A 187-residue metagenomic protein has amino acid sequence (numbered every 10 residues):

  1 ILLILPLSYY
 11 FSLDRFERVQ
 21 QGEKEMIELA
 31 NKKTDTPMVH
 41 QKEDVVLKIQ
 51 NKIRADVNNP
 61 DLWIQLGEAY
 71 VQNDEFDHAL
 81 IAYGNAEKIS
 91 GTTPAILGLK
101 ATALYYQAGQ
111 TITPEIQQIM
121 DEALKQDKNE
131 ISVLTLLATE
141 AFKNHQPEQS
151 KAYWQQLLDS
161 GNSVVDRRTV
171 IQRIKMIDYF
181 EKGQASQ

Functional and structural regions predicted by a protein language model:
I1-L47: Long, contiguous interaction/recruitment modules in multidomain scaffold/adaptor proteins
L29-D35, P60, I64-Q126, L136: Alpha-helical adaptor scaffolds
N51-K52, N85-A86, E122-A123, Q156-S160: Canonical positions in the second alpha-helix
V57-N58, G91, K128, N162-V165: Short coil turns that delineate tetratricopeptide repeat
D61, A95, S132, D166-T169: Start-of-helix register in tetratricopeptide repeats
D74, Y106-Q110, K143-H145, Y179-K182: Short coil/turn linking the two alpha-helices of tandem helical-hairpin repeats
Q149-Q187: Terminal, low-structured helical/coil segments at or just beyond the last alpha-helical repeat
